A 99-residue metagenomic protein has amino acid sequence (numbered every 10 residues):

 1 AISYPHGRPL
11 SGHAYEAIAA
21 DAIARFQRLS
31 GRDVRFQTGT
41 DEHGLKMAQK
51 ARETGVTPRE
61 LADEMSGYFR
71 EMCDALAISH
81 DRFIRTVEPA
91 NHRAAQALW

Functional and structural regions predicted by a protein language model:
A1-W99: N-terminal, positively charged nucleic-acid-binding surface of large information/translation enzymes
